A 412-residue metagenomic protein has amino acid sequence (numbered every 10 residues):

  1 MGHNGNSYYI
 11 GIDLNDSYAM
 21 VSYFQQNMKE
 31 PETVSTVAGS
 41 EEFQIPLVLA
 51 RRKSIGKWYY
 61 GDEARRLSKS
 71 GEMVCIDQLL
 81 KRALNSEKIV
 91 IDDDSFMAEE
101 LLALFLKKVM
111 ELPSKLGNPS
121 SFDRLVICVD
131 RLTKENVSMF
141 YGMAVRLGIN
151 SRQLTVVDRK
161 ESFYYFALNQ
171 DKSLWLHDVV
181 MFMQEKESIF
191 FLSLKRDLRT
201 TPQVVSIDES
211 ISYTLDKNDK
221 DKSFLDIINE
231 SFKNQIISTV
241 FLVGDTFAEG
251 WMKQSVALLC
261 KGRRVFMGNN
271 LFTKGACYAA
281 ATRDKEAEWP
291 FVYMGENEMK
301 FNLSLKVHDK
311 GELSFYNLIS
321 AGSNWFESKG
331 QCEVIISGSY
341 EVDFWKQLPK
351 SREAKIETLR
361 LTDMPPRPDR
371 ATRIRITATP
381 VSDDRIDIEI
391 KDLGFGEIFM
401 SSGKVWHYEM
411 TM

Functional and structural regions predicted by a protein language model:
M1-K88, T155, R360-L361, P365-M412: Early-domain small/polar-rich strand-loop-helix modules and first-structured segments of the mature chain
M1-S7, M28, N150-M181, L271-V292 (+1 more regions): Conserved phosphate-binding catalytic cores of ATP/NTP-utilizing and phosphoryl-transfer enzymes
G5, G11-Y18, S173-F190, K195-R196 (+3 more regions): A short acidic Gly-Thr/Ser loop motif
A19, Q44-S54, S68-M73, R196-I228 (+2 more regions): Glycine-rich phosphate-binding loop plus the immediately following alpha-helix
S35-C128, I211-L225: Conserved phosphate-binding loops in N-terminal lobes of ATP-dependent enzymes of the actin/Hsp70/sugar-kinase
V126-N136, E230-V256: Glycine-rich phosphate-binding loops at beta-strand->alpha-helix junctions
I127, E135, G142-F224: Small-residue (GG/TT-enriched) beta-loop-alpha framework at ligand/catalytic clefts
E288-M412: Acidic low-complexity intrinsically disordered segments
